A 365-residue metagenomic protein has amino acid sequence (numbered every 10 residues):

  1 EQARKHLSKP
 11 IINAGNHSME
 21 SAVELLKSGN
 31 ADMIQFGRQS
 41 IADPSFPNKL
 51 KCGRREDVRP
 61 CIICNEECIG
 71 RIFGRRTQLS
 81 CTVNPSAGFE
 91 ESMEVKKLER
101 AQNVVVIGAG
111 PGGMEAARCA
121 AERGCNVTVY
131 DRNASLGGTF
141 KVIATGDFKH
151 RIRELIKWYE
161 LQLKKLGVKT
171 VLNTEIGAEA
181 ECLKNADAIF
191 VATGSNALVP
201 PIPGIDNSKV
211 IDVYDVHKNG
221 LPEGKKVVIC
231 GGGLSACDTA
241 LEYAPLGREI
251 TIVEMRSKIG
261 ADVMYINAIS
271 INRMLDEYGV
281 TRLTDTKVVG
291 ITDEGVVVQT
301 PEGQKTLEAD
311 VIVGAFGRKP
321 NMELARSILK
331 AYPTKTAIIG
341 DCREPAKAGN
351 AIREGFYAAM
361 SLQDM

Functional and structural regions predicted by a protein language model:
E1-I107, P111, E115, C119-E122 (+3 more regions): Flavin-dependent oxidoreductase catalytic cores
K5, A121, K164, A244 (+1 more regions): Anion (oxyanion) recognition and catalysis
G29-N30, K51-R54, T145-K149, S208 (+2 more regions): Short, hinge-like loop/turn segments at secondary-structure boundaries
A31, L163, A186-D187, A309: Local beta-strand N-terminus motif with an aromatic residue
E67, S86-E90, S195-A197, V216-H217 (+2 more regions): Active-site/binding-pocket entry motifs
L98-R132, L136, V171-E181, N185 (+3 more regions): Rossmann-like dinucleotide/flavin-binding elements
G138-A186, A261-K287: N-terminal Rossmann-like dinucleotide/flavin-binding domain of flavoprotein oxidoreductases that bind FAD/FMN
